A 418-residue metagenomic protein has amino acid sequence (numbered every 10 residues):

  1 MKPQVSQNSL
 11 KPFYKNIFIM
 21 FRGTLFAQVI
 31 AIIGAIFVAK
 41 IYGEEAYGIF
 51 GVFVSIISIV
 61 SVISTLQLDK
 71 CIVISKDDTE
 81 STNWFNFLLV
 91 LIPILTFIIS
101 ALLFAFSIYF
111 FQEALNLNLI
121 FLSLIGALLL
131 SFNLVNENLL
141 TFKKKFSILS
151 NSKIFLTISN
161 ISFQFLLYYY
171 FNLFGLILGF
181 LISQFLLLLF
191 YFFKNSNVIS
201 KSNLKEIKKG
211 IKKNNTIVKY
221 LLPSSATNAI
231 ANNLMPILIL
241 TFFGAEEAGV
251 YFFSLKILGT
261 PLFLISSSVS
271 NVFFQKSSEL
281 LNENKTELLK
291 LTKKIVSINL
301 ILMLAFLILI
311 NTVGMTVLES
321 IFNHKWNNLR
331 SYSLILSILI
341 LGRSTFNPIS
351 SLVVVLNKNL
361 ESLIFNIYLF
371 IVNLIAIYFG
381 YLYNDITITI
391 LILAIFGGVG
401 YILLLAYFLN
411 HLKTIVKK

Functional and structural regions predicted by a protein language model:
M1-F13, F121, S147, N151 (+4 more regions): Interhelical loop/hinge segments that connect adjacent transmembrane helices in multipass membrane
S9-L66, S100, F104, N160-I161 (+7 more regions): Signature of the first transmembrane helix
L10, Y14, C71-E80, L129-S152 (+2 more regions): Membrane-interface junctions at transmembrane-helix termini in multi-pass inner-membrane proteins
K15-Q28, F53, S58, V62-S107 (+3 more regions): Membrane-water interface segments that mark the loop-to-transmembrane alpha-helix transition
N16-A31, L156, N160, L176-Y191 (+3 more regions): Transmembrane helical elements of multi-pass membrane transporters/channels
E44-Y47, S107-S123, T312-L341: Interfacial segments at transmembrane-helix termini and the short loops linking adjacent helices
G51, L117-L124, N151-I199, L255 (+2 more regions): Hydrophobic alpha-helical transmembrane segments
S61-E80, F142, S254, L258-E283 (+1 more regions): Helix-loop junctions and terminal segments of transmembrane helices in multi-pass membrane transport/translocation
